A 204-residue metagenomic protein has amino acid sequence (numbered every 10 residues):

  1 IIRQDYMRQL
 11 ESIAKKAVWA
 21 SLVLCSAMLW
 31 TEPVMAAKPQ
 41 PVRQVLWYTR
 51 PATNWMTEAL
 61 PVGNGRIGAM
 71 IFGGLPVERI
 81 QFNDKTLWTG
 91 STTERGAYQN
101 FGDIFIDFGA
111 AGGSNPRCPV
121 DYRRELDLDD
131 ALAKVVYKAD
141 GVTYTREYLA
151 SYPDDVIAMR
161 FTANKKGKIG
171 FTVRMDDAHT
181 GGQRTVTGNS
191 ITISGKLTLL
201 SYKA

Functional and structural regions predicted by a protein language model:
D5-S21, W30: Bacterial N-terminal signal peptides that target proteins for export
T31-A37: Boundary at the C-terminal end of the N-terminal hydrophobic targeting segment
A37-A204: Aromatic-residue-lined binding/catalytic grooves and analogous aromatic/hydrophobic interfacial grooves in multimeric
